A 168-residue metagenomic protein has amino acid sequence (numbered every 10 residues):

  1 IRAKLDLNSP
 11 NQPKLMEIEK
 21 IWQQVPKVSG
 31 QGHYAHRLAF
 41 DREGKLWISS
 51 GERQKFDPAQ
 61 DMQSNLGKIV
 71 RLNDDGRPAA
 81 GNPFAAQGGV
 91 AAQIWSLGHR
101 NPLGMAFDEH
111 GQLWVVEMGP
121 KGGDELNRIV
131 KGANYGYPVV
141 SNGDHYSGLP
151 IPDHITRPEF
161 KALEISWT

Functional and structural regions predicted by a protein language model:
I1-A39: Asp-box/WD-like beta-propeller blade repeats and closely related beta-sheet repeat scaffolds
L5-N8, A35, E52-T168: Beta-propeller domain segments
E17-E19, L46, A92, N134: Predominantly a core beta-strand signature of beta-propeller blades across repeat-based propeller domains
W22, K45-I48, H154-I155: Alpha-helical context
Q23-P26, G51-K55: A broad detector of the eukaryotic-type serine/threonine protein kinase catalytic domain
F40-G44, F107-H110: Residue-level detector of Asp-centered blade-edge/turn motifs that repeat once per structural unit in beta-propeller
D41, S49, V116: Alpha/beta-hydrolase-fold catalytic nucleophile elbow
